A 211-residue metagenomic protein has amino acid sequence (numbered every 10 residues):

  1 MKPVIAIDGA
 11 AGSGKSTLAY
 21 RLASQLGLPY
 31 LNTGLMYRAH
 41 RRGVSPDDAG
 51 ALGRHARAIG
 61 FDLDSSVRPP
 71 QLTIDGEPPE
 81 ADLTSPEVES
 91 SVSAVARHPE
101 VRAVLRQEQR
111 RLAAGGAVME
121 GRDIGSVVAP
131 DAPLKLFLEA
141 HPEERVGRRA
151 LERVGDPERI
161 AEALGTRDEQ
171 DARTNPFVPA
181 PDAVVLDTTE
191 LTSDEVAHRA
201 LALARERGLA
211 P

Functional and structural regions predicted by a protein language model:
I5-I7: Hydrophobic anchor at the beta1->P-loop junction of P-loop NTPases
A10: P-loop (Walker A) phosphate-binding loop of NTP-binding proteins
K15: Conserved lysine of the Walker
L18: Hydrophobic positions on the alpha1 helix immediately C-terminal to the Walker A/P-loop
R21-T84: N-terminal phosphate/diphosphate-binding loop that engages ATP/GTP or pyrophosphate donors across diverse enzyme folds
G34, G76, L105, V118 (+1 more regions): Residue-level signal for inorganic ion chemistry
D64, Q109-G115, R122-D131, G155-R199: Small-molecule kinase domains that catalyze NTP-dependent phosphoryl transfer to phosphate-bearing small molecules
E80-E152: ATP-dependent NMP and nucleoside kinases share a basic, alpha-helical "lid"
